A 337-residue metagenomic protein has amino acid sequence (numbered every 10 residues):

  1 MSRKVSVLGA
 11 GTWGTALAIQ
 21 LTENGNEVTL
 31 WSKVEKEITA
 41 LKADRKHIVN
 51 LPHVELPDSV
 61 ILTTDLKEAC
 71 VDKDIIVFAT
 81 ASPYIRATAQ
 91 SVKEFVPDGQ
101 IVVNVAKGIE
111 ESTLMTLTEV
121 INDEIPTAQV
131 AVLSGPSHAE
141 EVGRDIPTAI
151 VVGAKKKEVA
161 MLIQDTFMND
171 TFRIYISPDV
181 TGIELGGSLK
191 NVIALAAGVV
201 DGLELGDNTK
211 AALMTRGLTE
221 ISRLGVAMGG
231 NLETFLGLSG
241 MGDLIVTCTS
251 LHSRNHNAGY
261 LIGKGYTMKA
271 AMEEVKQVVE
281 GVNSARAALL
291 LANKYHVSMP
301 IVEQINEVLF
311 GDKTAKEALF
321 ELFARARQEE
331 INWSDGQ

Functional and structural regions predicted by a protein language model:
M1-V54, I61-T64: NAD(P)+-binding Rossmann beta1-loop-alpha1 motif at the extreme N-terminus of oxidoreductases
V5, V28, A128-V130, I174: Hydrophobic anchor at the start of a short beta-strand that flanks the dinucleotide cofactor-binding loop
V54-I61, P126-A128, D170-F172, V297: A short helix-to-beta-strand connector/capping loop
L56, T63-D145, I163: Rossmann-like NAD(P)(H) cofactor-binding subdomain of soluble oxidoreductases
V71-D72, L189, M241: Alpha-helix C-terminal capping/helix-to-coil transition sites in glycosyltransferase folds
Y84, F95, V120, E124-A128 (+1 more regions): Internal alpha-helical scaffold of NAD(P)-dependent oxidoreductase catalytic cores
A197-G198, V226-L236, L244-Q337: NAD(P)-dependent Rossmann-like dehydrogenase/reductase catalytic/cofactor-binding core
